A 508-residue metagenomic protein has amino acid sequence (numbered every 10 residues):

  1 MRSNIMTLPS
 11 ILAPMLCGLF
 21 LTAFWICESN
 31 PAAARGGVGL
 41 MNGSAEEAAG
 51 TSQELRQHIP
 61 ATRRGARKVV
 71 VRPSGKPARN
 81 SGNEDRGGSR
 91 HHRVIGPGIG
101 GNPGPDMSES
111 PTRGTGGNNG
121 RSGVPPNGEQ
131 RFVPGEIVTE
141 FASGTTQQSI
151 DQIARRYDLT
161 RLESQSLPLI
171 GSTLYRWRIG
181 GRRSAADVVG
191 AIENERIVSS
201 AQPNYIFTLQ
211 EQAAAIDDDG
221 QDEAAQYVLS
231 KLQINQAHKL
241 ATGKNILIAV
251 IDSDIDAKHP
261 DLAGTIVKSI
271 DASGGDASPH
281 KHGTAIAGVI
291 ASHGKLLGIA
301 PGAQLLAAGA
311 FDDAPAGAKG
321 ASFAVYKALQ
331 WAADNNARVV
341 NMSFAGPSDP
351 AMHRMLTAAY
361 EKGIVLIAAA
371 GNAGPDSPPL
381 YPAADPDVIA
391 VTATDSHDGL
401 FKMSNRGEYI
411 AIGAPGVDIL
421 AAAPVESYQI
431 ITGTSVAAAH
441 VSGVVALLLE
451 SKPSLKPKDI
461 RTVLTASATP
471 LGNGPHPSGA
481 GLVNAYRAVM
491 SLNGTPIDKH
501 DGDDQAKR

Functional and structural regions predicted by a protein language model:
R2-G36: Sec-dependent N-terminal signal peptides
R35, Q236-I248, D254-K268, G274-S322 (+5 more regions): Subtilisin-like serine protease catalytic core
H58, G65-G75, R79, R86-A213 (+2 more regions): Inhibitory N-terminal propeptides of secreted protease zymogens
R113, E163, P168, E193-L247 (+3 more regions): Protease zymogen maturation seam
G120-S122, N127-R131, G190, D218-V250 (+2 more regions): N-terminal domain-start motif of subtilase-like serine proteases
T139, W177, V198-A201, A237 (+5 more regions): Generic structural signal for small/hydrophobic residues in well-ordered secondary structure, especially within
D252, I364, L380-S454, K458-A466 (+1 more regions): Extracellular S/T/G-rich loop segment that most often corresponds to the catalytic His/Ser-adjacent loop
N335-F344, P350, M355, K362-I364 (+3 more regions): C-terminal subdomain of the subtilisin-like protease fold in secreted/lumenal serine endopeptidases
